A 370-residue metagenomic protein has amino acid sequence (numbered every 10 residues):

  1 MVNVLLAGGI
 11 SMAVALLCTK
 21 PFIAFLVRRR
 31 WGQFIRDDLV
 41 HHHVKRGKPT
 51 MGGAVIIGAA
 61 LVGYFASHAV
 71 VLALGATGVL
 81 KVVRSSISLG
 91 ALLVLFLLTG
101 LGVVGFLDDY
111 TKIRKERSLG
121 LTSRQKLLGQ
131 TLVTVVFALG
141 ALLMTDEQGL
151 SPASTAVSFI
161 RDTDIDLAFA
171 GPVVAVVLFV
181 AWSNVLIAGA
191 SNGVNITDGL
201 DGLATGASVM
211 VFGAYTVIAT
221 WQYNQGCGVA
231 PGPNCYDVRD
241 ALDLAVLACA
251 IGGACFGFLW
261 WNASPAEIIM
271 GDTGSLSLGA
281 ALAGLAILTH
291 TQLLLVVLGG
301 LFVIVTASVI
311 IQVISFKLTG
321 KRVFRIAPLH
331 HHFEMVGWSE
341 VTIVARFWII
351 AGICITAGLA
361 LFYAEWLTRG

Functional and structural regions predicted by a protein language model:
M1-R29, G58-F106, Y110, T134-D162 (+1 more regions): Alpha-helical transmembrane segments
F22-V44: Juxtamembrane linker/hinge segments adjacent to transmembrane helices in membrane proteins
R36-P49, E116-G129, M335: Juxtamembrane helix-capping/reentrant segments at transmembrane boundaries
K112-T122, F159-L167, S339: Membrane interface segments of multi-pass transport proteins and intramembrane proteases
